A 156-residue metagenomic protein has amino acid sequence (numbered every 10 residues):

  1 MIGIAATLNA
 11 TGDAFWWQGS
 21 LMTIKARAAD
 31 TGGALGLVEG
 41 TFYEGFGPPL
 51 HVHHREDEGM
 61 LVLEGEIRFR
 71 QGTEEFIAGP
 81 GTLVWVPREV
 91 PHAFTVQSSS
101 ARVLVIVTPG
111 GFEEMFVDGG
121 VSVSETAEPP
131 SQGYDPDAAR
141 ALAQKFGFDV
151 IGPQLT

Functional and structural regions predicted by a protein language model:
M1-G36, T126-T156: A short, N-terminal "cap"/entry segment at the start of jelly-roll beta-barrel domains of the cupin/DSBH fold
L8-N9, E66, T73-P91: Short acidic-glycine-tyrosine-enriched beta hairpin
Q18, R70-G72, Q97: Short strand-coil-strand connectors
T23-I24, V38-H53: Conserved short histidine dyad/triad with adjacent acidic residue
T31, R68, R88-E113: Ligand-binding loop in jelly-roll beta-barrel domains
F46, H54, E66-I67, V117: Hydrophobic small-molecule pocket/channel-lining residues, especially in calycin-type beta-barrels
M60: Structured binding elements
S99-L142: A contiguous, mid-protein "functional segment" used to position or interact with cofactors/ions or partner subunits
